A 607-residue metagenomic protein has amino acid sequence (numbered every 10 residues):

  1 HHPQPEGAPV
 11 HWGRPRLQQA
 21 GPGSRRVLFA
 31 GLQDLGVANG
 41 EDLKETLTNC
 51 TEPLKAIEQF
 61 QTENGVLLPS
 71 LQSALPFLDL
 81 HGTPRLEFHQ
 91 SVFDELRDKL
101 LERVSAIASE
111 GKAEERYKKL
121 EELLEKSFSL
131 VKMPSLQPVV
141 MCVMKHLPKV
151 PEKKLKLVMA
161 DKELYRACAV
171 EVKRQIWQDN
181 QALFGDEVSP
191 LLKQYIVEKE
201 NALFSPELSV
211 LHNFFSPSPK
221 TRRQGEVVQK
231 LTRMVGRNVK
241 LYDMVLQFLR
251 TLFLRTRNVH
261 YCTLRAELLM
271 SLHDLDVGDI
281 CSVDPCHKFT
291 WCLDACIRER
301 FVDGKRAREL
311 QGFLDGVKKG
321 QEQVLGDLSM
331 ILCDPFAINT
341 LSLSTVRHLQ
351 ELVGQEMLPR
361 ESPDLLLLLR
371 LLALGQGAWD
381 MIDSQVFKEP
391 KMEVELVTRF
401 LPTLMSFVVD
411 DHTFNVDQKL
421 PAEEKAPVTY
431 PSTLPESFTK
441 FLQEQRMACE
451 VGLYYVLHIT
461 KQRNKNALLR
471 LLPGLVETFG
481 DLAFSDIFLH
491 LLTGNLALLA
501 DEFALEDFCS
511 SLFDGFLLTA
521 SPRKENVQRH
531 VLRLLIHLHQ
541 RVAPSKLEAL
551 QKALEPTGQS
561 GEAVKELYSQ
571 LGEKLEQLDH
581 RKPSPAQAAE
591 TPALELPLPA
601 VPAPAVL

Functional and structural regions predicted by a protein language model:
H1-L607: Very long, low-complexity or repeat-rich scaffold/adaptor subunits of large eukaryotic multiprotein assemblies
